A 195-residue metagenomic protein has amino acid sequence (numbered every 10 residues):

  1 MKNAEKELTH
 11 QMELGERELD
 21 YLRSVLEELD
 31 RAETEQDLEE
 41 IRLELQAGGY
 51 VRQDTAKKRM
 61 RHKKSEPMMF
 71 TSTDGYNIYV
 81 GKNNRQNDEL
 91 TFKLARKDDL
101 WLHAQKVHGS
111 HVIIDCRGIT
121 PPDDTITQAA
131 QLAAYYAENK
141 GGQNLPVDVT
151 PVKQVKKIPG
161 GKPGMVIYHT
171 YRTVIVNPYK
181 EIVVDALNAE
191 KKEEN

Functional and structural regions predicted by a protein language model:
K2-N3, Y21: Elongated, non-catalytic scaffold/linker segments and compositionally distinctive motifs
E7, P121, N139-G142: Alpha-helical structural elements of signaling/regulatory helical domains
E13-Y76: Coiled-coil termination/hinge junctions
G15-L22, P122-E138: Short secondary-structure subsegments characteristic of cysteine-rich extracellular domains
Y50-A129: Domain-scale macromolecular recognition modules
Y135-P151: Flexible helix-coil linker/hinge segments at domain or subdomain boundaries
V149-N195: C-terminal catalytic or substrate-handling cores of phosphate/nucleotide- and metal-cofactor-dependent proteins acting
